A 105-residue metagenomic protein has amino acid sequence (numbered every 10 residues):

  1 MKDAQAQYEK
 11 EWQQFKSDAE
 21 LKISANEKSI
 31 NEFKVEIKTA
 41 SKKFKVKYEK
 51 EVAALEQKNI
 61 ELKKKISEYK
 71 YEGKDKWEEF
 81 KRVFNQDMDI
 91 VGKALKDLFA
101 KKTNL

Functional and structural regions predicted by a protein language model:
D3-K93, D97-L105: Surface-exposed, polar/charged faces of alpha-helical domains in mature secreted/periplasmic/lumenal proteins
